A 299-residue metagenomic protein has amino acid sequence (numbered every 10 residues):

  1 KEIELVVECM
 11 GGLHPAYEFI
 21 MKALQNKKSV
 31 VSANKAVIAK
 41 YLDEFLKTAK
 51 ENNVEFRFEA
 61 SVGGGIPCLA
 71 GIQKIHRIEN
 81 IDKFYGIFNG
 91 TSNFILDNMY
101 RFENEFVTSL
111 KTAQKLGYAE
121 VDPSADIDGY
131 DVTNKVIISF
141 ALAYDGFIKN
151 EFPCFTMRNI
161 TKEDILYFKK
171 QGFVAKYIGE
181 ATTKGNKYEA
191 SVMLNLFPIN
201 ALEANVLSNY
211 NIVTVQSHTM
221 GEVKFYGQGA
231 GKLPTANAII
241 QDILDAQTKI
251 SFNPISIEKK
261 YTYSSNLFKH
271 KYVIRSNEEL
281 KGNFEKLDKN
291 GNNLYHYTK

Functional and structural regions predicted by a protein language model:
K1: Conserved N-terminal Rossmann-fold NAD(P) cofactor-binding segment
E4-E8: N-terminal Rossmann-like NAD(P) cofactor-binding module of classical short-chain dehydrogenase/reductase
M10-K22, N26, A33-K74: Rossmann-fold NAD(P)-binding glycine/threonine-rich loop
G11-L13, N89, F197: Short glycine-rich anion-binding loops that position phosphate/pyrophosphate groups of nucleotides and phosphorylated
K74-S139: Conserved anion/nucleotide-ligand pocket segment
L110-N205, Y210-I212, G231: Substrate-binding/catalytic subdomain of NAD(P)-dependent oxidoreductase enzymes
T214-S256: C-terminal catalytic subdomain
I243-D245, K249-K299: A conserved regulatory-domain signal marking ACT and ACT-like small-molecule sensing domains and adjacent regulatory
